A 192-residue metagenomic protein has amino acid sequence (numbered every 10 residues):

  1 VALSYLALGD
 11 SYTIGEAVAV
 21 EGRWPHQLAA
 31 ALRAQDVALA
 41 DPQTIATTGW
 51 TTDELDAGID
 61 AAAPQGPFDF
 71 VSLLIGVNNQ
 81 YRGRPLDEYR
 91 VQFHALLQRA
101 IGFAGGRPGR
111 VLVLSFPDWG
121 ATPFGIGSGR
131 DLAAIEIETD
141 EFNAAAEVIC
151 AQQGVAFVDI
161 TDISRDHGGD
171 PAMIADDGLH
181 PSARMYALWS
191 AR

Functional and structural regions predicted by a protein language model:
V1-T48, G58-G66: Serine-esterase "nucleophile elbow" of acetyl-processing enzymes
A38, A57-R192: Alpha-helical cap/lid subdomain in secreted, periplasmic, or secretory-pathway luminal O-acyl-processing enzymes
